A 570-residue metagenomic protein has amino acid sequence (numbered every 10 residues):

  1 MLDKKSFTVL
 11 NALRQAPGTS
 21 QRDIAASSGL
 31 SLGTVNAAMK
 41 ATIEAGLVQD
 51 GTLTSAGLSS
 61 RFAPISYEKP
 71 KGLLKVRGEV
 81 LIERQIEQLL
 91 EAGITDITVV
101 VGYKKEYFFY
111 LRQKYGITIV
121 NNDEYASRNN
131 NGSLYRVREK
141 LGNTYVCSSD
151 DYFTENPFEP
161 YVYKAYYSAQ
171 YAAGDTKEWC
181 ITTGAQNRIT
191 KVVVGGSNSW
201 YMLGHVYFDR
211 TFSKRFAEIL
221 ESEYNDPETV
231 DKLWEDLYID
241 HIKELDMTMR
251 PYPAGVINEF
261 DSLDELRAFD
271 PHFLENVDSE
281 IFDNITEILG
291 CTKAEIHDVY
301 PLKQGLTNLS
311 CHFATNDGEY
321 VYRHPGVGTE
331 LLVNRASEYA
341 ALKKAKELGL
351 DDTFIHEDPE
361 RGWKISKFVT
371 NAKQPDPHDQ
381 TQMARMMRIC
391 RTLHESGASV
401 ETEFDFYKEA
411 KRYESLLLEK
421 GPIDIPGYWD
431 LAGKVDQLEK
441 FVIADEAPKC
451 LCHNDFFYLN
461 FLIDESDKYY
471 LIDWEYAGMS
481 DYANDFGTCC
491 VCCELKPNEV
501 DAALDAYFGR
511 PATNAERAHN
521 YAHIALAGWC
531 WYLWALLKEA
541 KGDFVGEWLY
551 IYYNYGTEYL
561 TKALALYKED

Functional and structural regions predicted by a protein language model:
R14, G51-K105: N-terminal glycine-rich phosphate-binding loop and ensuing alpha1 helix
P17, G51, Y201-E287: Conserved alpha/beta core of the MobA/IspD/sugar-nucleotide pyrophosphorylase nucleotidyltransferase superfamily
S20, F153-T229: Conserved core of the sugar-phosphate nucleotidyltransferase
F108-W179: Conserved beta-loop-beta/alpha segment of the NTase-like Rossmann-fold superfamily that binds/positions NTPs
D270, V277-D278, W534-D570: ATP/Mg2+ or Mg2+-diphosphate-binding catalytic cores that bind nucleotide phosphates or diphosphates via glycine-rich
E280-D298, A398-N454, E465-S466, E558: An alpha-helical support segment within catalytic cores of ATP-dependent transferases
Y300-Y407, P422, P426-W429: ATP-binding pocket architecture of kinase catalytic cores
A483-A512, L526-D543: Active-site activation/catalytic loop segments of kinase-like enzymes and analogous catalytic loops in related
